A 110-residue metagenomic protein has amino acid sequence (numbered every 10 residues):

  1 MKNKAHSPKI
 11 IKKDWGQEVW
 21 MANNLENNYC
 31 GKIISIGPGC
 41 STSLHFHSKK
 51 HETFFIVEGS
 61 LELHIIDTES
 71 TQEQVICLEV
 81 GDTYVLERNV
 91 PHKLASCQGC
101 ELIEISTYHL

Functional and structural regions predicted by a protein language model:
M1-K32, S41-S43, Q74-I76: A short, N-terminal "cap"/entry segment at the start of jelly-roll beta-barrel domains of the cupin/DSBH fold
A5-D14, T71, A95-L110: Double-stranded beta-helix
N27-N28, G37-S41, S60-E62, Y108: Short, charged/polar surface micro-motifs in flexible loops or helix N-caps
G31-S35, T53, V75, T83-V85: Conserved hydrophobic/aromatic beta-strand scaffold that supports enzyme active sites
I34-F54: Short, well-structured hydrophobic secondary-structure segments
S43-H45, L63-H64, Y84-L86, P91-C97 (+1 more regions): Short beta-strand His + acidic residue motifs that chelate non-heme Fe in jelly-roll/DSBH and cupin folds
K49-D67: Glycine- and acidic-residue-biased ligand/ion/polar-headgroup-sensing regions
D67-N89: Short acidic-glycine-tyrosine-enriched beta hairpin
